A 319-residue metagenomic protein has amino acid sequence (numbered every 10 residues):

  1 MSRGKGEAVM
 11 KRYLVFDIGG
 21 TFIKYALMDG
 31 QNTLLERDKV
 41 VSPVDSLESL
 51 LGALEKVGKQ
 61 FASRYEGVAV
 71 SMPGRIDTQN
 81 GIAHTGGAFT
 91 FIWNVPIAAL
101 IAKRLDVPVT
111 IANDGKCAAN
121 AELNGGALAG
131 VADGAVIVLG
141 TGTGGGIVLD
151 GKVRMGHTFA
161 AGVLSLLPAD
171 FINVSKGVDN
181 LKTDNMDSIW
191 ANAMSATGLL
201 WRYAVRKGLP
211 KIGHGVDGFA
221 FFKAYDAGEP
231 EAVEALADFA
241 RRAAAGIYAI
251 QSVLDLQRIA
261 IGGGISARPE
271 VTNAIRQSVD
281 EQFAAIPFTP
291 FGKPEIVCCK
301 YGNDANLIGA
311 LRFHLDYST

Functional and structural regions predicted by a protein language model:
R3-G67, D77-N80, I101-V107, N124-V131 (+1 more regions): ATP-binding/phosphotransfer module of carbohydrate and carboxylate kinases, centering on a glycine-rich
D17, A69-P73, V136-G142: Short beta-strand segments
D29, M72, Q79, L149-D150: A cytosolic small-molecule/anion-sensing beta-strand core signal
V41-P43, F91, A160-V163: A short acidic/small-residue loop/turn micro-motif
G81-N94: A charged helix-plus-loop insertion that forms the helical arch/lid used to bind and gate nucleic-acid substrates
V109-D114: General beta-strand structural signal in soluble alpha/beta enzymes
A129-A191: Glycine-rich phosphate-binding loop of actin/hexokinase-like ATP-binding domains
